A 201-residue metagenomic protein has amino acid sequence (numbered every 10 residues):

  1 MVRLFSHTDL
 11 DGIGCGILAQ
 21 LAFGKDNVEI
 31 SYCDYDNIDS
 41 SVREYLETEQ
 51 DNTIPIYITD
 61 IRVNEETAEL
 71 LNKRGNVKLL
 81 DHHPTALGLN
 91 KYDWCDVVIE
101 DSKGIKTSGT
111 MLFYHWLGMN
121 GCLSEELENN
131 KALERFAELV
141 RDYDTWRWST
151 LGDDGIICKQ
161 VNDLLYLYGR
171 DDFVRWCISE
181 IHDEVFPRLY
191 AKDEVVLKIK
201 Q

Functional and structural regions predicted by a protein language model:
M1-D163, Y168, Y190, L197: Replace "Mg2+/Mn2+-dependent" with "divalent metal-dependent
L167-C177: Active-site acidic/histidine proton-transfer and metal-coordination neighborhood in alpha/beta enzyme cores
V185-Q201: Oxyanion-binding "anion nests"
